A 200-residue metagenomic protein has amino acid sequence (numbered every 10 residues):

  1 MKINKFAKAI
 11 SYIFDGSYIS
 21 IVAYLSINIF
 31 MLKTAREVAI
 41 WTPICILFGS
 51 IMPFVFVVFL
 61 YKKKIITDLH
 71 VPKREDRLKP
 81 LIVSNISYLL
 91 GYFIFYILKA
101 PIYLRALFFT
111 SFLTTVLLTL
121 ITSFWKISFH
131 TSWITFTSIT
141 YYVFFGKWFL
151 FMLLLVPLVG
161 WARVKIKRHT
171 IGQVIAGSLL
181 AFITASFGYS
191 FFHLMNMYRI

Functional and structural regions predicted by a protein language model:
M1-K8: Short, Lys/Arg-rich, polar N-terminal cytosolic tail immediately upstream of the first transmembrane signal-anchor
I10-M31: The first (N-terminal) embedded transmembrane alpha-helix
I19, I82-F93, L113, S132-T135: Core segments of transmembrane alpha-helices that mediate helix-helix packing or line hydrophobic substrate/ligand
N28-I40: Short, hydrophobic transmembrane alpha-helix segments
V38-M52, T110: Alpha-helical transmembrane segments
P53-K64: Membrane-water interface of transmembrane alpha-helices
T67-S84: Juxtamembrane helix-capping/reentrant segments at transmembrane boundaries
P101-I200: Membrane-embedded catalytic cores of phosphoryl/pyrophosphoryl-handling enzymes
